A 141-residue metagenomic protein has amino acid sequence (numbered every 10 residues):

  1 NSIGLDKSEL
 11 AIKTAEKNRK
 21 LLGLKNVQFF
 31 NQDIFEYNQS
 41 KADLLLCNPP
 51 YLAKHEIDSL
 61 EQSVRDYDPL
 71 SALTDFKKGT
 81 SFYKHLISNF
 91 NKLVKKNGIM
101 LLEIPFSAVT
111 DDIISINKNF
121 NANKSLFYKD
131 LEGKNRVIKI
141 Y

Functional and structural regions predicted by a protein language model:
N1-I57: Conserved SAM/SAH cofactor-binding pocket of Class I
A15, N48, V64, L86 (+1 more regions): Residue-level signal for inorganic ion chemistry
K20, D66-P69, V109: Residue-level marker of structural boundaries
Y51-S81: Mobile active-site "lid"/loop adjacent to the S-adenosyl-L-methionine
K77-I140: Conserved Class I SAM-dependent methyltransferase catalytic core
